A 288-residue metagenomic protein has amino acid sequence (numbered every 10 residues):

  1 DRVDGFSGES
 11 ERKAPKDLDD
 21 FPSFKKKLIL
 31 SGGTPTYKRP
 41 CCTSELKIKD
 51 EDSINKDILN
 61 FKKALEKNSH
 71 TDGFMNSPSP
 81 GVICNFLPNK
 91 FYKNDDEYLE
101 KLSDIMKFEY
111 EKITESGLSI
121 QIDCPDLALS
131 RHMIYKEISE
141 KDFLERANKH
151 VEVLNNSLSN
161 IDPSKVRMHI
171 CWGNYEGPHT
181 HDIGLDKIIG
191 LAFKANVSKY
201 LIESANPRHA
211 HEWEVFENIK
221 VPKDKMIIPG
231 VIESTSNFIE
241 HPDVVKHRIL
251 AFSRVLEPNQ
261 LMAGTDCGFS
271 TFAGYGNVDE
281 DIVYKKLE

Functional and structural regions predicted by a protein language model:
D1-E288: Domain-level signal for soluble alpha/beta catalytic cores
